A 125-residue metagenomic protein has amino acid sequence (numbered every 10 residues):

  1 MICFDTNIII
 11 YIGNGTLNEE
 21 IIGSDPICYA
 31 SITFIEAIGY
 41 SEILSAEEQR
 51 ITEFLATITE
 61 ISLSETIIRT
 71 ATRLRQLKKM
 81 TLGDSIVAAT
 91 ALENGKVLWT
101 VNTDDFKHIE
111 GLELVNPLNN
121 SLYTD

Functional and structural regions predicted by a protein language model:
M1, A88, L92-D125: Acidic, PIN/NYN-like endoribonuclease modules and their adjacent C-terminal/linker elements
M1-Y29, G39-T52, Y123-D125: Short, well-structured N-terminal submotif of metal-dependent ribonuclease cores
I2, P26-Y29, T57-I61, V97: Short loop->beta-strand "edge-of-pocket" segments that line small-molecule binding or catalytic clefts across diverse
I8, T33, I67, I86-V87 (+1 more regions): Alpha-helix capping/helix-boundary segments
I9-I10, I35-I38, K107, V115: Nucleotide phosphate-binding site architecture
G13, E60-V101: Active-site neighborhoods of divalent-metal-dependent phosphate/nucleic-acid chemistry enzymes
G23, A56, I109-E110: Short, structured coil segments at secondary-structure junctions
